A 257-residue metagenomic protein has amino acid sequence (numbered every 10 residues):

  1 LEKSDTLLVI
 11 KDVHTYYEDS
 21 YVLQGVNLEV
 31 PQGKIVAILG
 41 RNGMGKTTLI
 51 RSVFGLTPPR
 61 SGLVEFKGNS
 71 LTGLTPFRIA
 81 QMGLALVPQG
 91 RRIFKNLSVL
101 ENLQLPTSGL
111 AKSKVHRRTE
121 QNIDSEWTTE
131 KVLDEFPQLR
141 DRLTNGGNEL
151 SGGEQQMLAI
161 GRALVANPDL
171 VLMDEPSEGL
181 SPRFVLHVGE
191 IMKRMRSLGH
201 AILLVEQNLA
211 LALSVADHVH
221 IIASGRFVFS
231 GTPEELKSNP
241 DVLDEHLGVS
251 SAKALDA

Functional and structural regions predicted by a protein language model:
E18, V36, L74, V99-W127 (+2 more regions): ABC-type ATPase nucleotide-binding domains, specifically the catalytic core motifs of the NBD
L39-R41: The feature captures the beta-strand-to-loop junction immediately N-terminal to the Walker
F54: Helix-to-loop junction immediately C-terminal to a conserved catalytic motif
G62-L71, M82, D124-T129, D134: Conserved ABC transporter NBD signature motif
G146-L150, E154: Conserved ABC ATPase signature
A163-L164: ABC ATPase C-loop
V171-E175: Catalytic Walker B motif of ABC-type/P-loop ATPase nucleotide-binding domains
